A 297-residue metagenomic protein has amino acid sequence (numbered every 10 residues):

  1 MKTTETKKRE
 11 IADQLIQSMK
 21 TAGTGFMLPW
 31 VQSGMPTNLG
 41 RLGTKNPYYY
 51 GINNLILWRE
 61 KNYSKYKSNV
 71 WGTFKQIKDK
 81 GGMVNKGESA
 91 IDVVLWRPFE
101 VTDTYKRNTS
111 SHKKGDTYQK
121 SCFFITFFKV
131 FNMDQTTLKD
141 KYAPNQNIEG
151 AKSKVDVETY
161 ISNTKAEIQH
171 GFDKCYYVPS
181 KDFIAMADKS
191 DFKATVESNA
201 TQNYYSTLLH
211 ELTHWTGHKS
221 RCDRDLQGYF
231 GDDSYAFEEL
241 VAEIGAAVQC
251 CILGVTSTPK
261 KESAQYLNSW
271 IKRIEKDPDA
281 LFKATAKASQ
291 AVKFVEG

Functional and structural regions predicted by a protein language model:
M1-G297: N-terminal accessory/interface modules of nucleic-acid-binding and processing proteins
